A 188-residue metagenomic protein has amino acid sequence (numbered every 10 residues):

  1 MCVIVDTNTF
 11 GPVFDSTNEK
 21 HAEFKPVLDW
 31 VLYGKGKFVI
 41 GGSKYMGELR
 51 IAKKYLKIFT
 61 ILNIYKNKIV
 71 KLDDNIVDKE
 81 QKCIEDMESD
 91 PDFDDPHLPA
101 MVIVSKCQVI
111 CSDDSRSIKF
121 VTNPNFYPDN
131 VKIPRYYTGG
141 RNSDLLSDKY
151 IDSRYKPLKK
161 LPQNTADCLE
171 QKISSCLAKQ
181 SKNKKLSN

Functional and structural regions predicted by a protein language model:
M1-V3, V109: The start of beta-strands in P-loop NTPase/AAA+ ATPase cores
I4-V5, T17, H21-K54: PIN/NYN-family metal-dependent endoribonuclease catalytic core
F10, M46, S117-I118: A generic structural signal for short hydrophobic patches within well-formed alpha-helices
G11-S16: Short N-terminal binding/cap micro-motifs at the start of the first secondary-structure element
F24-D29, F59, L98-P99: Short amphipathic alpha-helical segments and helix-helix/interface helices
I51, I58-T60, I64-K66: Short, contiguous, well-structured surface segments enriched in hydrophobic/aromatic residues
V70-P124, E170, L177-S187: Active-site neighborhoods of divalent-metal-dependent phosphate/nucleic-acid chemistry enzymes
S115-N188: Acidic, PIN/NYN-like endoribonuclease modules and their adjacent C-terminal/linker elements
